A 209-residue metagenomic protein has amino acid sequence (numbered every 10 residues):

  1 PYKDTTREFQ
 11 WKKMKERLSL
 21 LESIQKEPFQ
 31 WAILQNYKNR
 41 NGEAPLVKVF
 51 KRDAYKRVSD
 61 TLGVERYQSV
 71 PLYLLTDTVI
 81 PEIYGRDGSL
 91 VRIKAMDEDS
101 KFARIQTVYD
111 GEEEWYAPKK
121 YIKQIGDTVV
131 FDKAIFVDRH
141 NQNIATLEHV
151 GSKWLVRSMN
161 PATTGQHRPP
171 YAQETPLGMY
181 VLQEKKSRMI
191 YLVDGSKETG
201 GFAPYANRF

Functional and structural regions predicted by a protein language model:
Y2-R40, A44, I83-K123: SH3/SH3-like beta-barrel superfamily modules
E43-Q68: Short beta-strand/loop turn elements enriched in aromatics
T61-V64, K94, Y205-F209: Short, intrinsically disordered, charge-balanced linker/junction segments flanking boundaries in proteins
E65-D77, I125: Short, structured beta-strand/loop micro-motifs enriched in basic residues and often containing a Trp
R66-Y67, E98-K101, V137-N143: A short, compositionally biased
V79-G85, Y171-A172: Short, surface-exposed secondary-structure edge patches
K119-F209: Gly/Pro-biased beta-strand-loop elements
